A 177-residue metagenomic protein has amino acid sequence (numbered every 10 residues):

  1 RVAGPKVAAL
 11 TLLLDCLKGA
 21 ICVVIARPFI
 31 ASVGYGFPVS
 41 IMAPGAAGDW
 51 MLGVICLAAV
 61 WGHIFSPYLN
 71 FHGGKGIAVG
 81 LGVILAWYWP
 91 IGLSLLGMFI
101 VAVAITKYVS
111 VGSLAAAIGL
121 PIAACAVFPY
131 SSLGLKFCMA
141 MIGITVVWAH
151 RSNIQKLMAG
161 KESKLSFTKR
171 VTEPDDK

Functional and structural regions predicted by a protein language model:
R1-A20, I64-I77, A104-A115, A149-K177: Interhelical loop and helix-boundary elements at the membrane-water interface of polytopic inner-membrane proteins
R1-P5, A26-I30, A58, K75-T106 (+1 more regions): Interfacial segments of multi-pass membrane proteins
T11-D15, G19, G48-I55, A59 (+5 more regions): Alpha-helical transmembrane segments of multi-pass membrane proteins, especially transporters and channels
V24-V54, L85-I91, C125-C138: Helix-coil boundary and interhelical linker segments in multi-pass alpha-helical membrane proteins
P44, W50-G53, A59-F65, N70: Catalytic donor/gating beta->alpha subdomain of glycosyltransferases that bind UDP-sugars
H72, L96-I100, S131-M139, K156-S163: A cytosolic-side transmembrane-helix exit/cap motif
L93, V109-A117, Y130-I142: Loop-to-transmembrane alpha-helix initiation sites
